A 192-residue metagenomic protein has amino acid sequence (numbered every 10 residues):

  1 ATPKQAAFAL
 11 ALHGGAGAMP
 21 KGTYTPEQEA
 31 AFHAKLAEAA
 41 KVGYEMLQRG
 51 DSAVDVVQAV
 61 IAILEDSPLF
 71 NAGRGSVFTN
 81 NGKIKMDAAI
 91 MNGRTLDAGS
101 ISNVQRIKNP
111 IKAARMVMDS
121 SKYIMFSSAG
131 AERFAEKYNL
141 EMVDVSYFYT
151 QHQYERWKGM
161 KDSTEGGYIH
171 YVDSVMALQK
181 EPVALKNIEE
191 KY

Functional and structural regions predicted by a protein language model:
T2-Y192: Alpha/propeptide regions of enzymes that mature by internal proteolysis
